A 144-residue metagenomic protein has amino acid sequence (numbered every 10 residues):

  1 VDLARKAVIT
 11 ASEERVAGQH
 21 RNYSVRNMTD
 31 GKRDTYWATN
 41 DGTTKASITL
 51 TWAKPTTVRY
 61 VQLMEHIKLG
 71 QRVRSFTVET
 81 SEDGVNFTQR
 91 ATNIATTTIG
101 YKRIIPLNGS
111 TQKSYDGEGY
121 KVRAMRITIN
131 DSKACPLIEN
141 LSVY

Functional and structural regions predicted by a protein language model:
V1-K54, H66-R72, N93-Y101, P106-L107 (+1 more regions): Disordered, acidic Ser/Thr/Pro-rich linker "stalks" and the adjacent N-terminal cap of the next globular domain
I48-T57, Y115-Y120: Extracellular and analogous surface-interaction loops
T56-K68, I127: A short beta-strand element within beta-rich, extracytoplasmic domains of secreted/secretory-pathway proteins
V61, V78, L141-V143: Extracellular beta-strand elements of beta-rich domains used for carbohydrate recognition/degradation or cell-matrix
F76-V78, M125: Short beta-strand elements bearing conserved aromatic residues within extracellular beta-rich modules
R103-A124: Short, surface-exposed tryptophan/glycine-enriched loops that mediate extracellular molecular recognition
I127-A134: Short beta-strand-plus-loop segments that form exposed binding edges in beta-rich domains
